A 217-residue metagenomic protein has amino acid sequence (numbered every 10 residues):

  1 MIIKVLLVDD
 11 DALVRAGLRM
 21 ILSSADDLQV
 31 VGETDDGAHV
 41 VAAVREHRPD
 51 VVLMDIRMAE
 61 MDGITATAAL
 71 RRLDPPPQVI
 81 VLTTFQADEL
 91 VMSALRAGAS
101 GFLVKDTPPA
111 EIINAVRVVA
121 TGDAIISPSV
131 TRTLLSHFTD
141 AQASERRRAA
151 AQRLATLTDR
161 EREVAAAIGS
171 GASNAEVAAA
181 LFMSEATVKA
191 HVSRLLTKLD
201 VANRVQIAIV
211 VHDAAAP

Functional and structural regions predicted by a protein language model:
D9, D55, T83: Active-site residues of response regulator receiver
D27-D35, A43, V201: Short hydrophobic/Thr-rich beta-strand motif most characteristic of the beta2 strand and flanking loop of CheY-like
D36-H39, M61-T65, Q86: Acidic catalytic/metal-coordinating carboxylates
A42, I64-P76: Short amphipathic alpha-helix used as the core "switch/output" element in two-component signaling
H47-L53: Active-site beta3 strand of CheY-like receiver
M58: Receiver (REC) domain active-site loop signature in two-component systems and cognate sites in sensor histidine kinases
V91-R96, G101, D106-A155, D159 (+3 more regions): Short, flexible helix-to-coil linker/hinge segments that flank and couple to helix-turn-helix
S170-Q206: Recognition helix of helix-turn-helix DNA-binding domains
